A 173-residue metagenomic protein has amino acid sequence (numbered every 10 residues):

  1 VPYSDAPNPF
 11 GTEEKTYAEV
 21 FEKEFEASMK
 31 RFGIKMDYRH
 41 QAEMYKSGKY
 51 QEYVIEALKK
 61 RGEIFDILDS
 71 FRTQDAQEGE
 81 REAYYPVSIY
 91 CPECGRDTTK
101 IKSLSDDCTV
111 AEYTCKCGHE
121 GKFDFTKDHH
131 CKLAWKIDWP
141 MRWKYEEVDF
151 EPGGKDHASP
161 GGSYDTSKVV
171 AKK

Functional and structural regions predicted by a protein language model:
V1-F65, S167: N-terminal Rossmann-like or analogous alpha/beta NTP/dinucleotide-binding catalytic cores that position adenine
V1-S4, G33, D69, K144-G154: Glycine-centered secondary-structure boundary/capping sites
A42, S70, L104: Residue-level "edge-of-site" marker
K60-E63, Q74-K173: Alpha-helical recognition segments enriched in aromatics with Gly/Pro capping that present substrate-recognition
I67-T73: Short coil/turn segments at secondary-structure boundaries
